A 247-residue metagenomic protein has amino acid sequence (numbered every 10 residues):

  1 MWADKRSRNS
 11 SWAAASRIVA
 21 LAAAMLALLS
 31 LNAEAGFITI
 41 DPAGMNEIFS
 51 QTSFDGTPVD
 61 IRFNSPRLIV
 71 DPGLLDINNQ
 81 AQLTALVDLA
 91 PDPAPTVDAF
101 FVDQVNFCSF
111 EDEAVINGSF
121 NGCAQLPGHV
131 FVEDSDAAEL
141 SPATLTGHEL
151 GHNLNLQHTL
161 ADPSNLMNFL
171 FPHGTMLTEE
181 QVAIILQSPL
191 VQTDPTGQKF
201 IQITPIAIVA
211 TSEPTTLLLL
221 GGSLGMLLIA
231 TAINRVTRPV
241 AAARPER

Functional and structural regions predicted by a protein language model:
M1-A14, A241-R247: N-terminal secretory signal peptides that target proteins for export/translocation
V19-L28: Bacterial N-terminal signal peptides
L31-A35: Sec/Tat signal peptide C-region and signal peptidase I cleavage site
F37-N153, Q157-L160: Metzincin-family zinc-dependent endopeptidase catalytic domain
S135-T204: The catalytic-center signature of Zn2+-dependent metalloproteases
I203-T211: Short, aromatic-rich amphipathic segments at membrane interfaces that lie adjacent to a transmembrane helix or signal
S212-I233: A short, hydrophobic C-terminal helix/tail in secreted or cell-surface proteins
I229-R247: C-terminal membrane-anchoring or membrane-association module
